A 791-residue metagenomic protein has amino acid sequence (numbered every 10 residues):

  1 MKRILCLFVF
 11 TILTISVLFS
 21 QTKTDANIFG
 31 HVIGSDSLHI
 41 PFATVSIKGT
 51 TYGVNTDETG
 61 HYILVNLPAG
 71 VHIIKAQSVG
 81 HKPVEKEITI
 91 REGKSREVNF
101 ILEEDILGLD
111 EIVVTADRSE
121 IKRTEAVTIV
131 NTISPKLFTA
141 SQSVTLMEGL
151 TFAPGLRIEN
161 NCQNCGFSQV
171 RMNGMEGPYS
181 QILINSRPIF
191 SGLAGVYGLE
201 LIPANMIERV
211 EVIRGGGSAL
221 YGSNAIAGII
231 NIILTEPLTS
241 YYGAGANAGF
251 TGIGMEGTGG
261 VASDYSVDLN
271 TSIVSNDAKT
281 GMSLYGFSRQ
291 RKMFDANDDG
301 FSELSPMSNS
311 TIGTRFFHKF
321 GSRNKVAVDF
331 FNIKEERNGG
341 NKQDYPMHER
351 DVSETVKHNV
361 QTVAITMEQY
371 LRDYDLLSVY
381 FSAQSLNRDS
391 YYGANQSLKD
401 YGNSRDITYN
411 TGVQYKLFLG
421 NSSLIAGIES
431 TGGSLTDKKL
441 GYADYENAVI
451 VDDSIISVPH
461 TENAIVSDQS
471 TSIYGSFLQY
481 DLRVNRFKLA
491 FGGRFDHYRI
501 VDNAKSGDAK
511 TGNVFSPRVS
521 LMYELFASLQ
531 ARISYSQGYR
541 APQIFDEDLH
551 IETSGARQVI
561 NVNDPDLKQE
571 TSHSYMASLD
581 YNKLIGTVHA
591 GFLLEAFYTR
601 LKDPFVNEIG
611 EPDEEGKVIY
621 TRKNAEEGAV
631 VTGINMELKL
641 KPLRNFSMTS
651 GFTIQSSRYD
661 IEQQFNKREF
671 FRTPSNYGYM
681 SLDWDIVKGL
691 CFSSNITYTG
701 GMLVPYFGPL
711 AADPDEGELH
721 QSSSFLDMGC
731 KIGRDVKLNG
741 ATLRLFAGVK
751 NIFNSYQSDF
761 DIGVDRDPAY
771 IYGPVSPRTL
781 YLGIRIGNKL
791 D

Functional and structural regions predicted by a protein language model:
I33-S35, A43-K48, Q77-H81, R91 (+2 more regions): Short, acidic, small-residue-rich periplasmic hinge/interaction motif at the N-terminus of Gram-negative outer-membrane
V65, Q169-R171, R187-R214: Short acidic/polar hinge/loop motifs at secondary-structure boundaries that mediate gating or recognition
M147-S191, E208: Extracytoplasmic beta-strand/coil segments of soluble accessory domains associated with Gram-negative outer-membrane
S191-L193, M206-E208, A219-N231, T235-N297 (+2 more regions): Outer-membrane beta-barrel translocator/receptor signature
L269, L376-Y392, E524, R532 (+3 more regions): Membrane-embedded beta-barrel scaffold of Gram-negative outer-membrane proteins
R291-G313, F317-L377, A383-I407, Q469 (+1 more regions): Flexible loop and strand-edge segments within Gram-negative outer membrane beta-barrel domains
R483-R486, G591-R600, F605, T621-G708 (+1 more regions): Gram-negative outer-membrane beta-barrel transporters
Y539, K602-D603, Y698-F707, R734-D791: C-terminal beta-signal and adjacent terminal beta-strands/loops of Gram-negative outer-membrane beta-barrel proteins
